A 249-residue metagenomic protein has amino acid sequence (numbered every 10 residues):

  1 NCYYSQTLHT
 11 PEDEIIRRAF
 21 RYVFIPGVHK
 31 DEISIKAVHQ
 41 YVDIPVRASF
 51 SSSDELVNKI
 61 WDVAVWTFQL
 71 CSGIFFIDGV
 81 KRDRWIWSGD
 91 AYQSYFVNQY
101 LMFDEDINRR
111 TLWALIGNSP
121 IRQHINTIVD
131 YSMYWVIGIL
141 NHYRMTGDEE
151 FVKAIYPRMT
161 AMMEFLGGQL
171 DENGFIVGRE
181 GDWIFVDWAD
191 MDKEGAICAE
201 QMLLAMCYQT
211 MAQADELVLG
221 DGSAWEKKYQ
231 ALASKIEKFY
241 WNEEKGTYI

Functional and structural regions predicted by a protein language model:
N1-I74, D90, D106-I107, E150 (+2 more regions): Extracellular/oxidizing-compartment recognition motifs
H9-P11, I16, N118-Y134, G167-Q230 (+1 more regions): The feature captures the catalytic groove of carbohydrate-active enzymes
V23, R84, S88-R110, I139-V152: Alpha-helical support elements that line or immediately flank enzyme active sites and cofactor-binding pockets
S51, H142-K153, M211-E226: Inter-helical turn/loop segments and adjacent helix faces that build the functional surface of alpha-helical bundle
W66, L70, Y100-G117, F165-E172 (+1 more regions): Glycine-rich, acidic and aromatic/proline-enriched surface loops and short helix-turn segments that act as binding
A91, Y95-N98, I139, M159 (+2 more regions): Hydrophobic core/packing positions within alpha-helical solenoid repeats
W113, Y131-M133, N141-G168, W188: Conserved active-site neighborhood of enzyme catalytic/cofactor-binding cores
